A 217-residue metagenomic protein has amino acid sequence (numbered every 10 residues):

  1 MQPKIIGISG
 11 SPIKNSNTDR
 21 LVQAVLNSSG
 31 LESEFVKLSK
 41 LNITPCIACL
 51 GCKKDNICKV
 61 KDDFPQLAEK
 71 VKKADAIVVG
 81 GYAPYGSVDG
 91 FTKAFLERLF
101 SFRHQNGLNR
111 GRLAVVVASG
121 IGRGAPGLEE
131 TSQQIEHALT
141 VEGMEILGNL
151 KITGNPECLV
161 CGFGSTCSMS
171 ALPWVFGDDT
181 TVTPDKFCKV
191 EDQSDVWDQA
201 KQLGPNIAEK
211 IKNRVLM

Functional and structural regions predicted by a protein language model:
M1-L108, T140, L147, C158-L159 (+1 more regions): N-terminal beta1-alpha1-beta2 submodule of the flavodoxin-like/Rossmannoid cofactor-binding fold
L96-R98, T131-E136, G162-T166: Short, surface-exposed, charged loop/turn segments at secondary-structure junctions
L108-T153: Short, glycine-/small-residue-rich phosphate/pyrophosphate-handling segment
G122, G162-A171: Juxtamembrane/interfacial segments around transmembrane helices
I152-G164: Conserved catalytic loop of SAM-dependent methyltransferase domains
